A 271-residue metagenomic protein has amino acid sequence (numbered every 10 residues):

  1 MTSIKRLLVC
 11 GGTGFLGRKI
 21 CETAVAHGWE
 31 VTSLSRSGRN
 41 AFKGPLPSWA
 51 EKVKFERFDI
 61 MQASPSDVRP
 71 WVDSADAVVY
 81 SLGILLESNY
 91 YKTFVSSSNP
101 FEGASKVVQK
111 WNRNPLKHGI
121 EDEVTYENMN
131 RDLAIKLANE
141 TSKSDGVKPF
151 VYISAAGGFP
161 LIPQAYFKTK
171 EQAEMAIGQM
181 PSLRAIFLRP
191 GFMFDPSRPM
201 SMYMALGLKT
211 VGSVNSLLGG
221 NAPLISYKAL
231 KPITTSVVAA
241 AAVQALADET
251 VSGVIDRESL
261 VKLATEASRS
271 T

Functional and structural regions predicted by a protein language model:
T2-W29: N-terminal Rossmann NAD(P)H-binding glycine-rich loop of SDR-like oxidoreductase domains
L16, V78, V238-A239: Non-catalytic, hydrophobic alpha-helical segments
R39-K136, E140-K143: NAD(P)H-binding glycine-rich loop region in Rossmannoid oxidoreductase-like domains and their noncatalytic homologs
P115-Y126, P149-E171: Catalytic loop of short-chain dehydrogenase/reductase
M129, L133-K136, S226-Q244: Substrate-positioning beta->alpha
I135-N139, P163-A185: Active-site Tyr-X1-5-Lys
K148-P149, I153-S154, M175-M200: Conserved beta-loop-beta element that borders a ligand/cofactor-binding pocket
Q164, K168, R184, G191 (+1 more regions): NAD(P)-dependent short-chain dehydrogenase/reductase
